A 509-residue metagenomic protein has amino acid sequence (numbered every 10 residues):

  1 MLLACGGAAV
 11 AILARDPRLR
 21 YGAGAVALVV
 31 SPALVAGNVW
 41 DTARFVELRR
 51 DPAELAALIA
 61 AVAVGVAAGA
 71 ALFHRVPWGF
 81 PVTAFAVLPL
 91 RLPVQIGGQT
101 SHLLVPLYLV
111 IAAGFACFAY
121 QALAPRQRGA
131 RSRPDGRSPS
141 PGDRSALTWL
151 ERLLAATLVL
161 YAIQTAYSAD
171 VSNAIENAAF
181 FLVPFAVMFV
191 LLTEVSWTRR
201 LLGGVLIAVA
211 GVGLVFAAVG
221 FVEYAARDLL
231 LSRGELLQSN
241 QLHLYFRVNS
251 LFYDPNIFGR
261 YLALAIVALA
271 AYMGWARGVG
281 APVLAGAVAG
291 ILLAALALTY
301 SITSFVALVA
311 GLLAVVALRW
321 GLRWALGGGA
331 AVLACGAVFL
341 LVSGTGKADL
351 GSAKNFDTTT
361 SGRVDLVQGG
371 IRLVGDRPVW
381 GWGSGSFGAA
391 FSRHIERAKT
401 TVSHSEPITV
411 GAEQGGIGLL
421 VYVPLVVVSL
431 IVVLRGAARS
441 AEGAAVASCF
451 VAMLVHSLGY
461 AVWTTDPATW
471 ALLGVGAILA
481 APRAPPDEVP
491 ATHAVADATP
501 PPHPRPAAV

Functional and structural regions predicted by a protein language model:
M1-A8, A14-L123, I163-Y167, M453-V455 (+1 more regions): N-terminal signal-anchor transmembrane segment
M1-V10, A27-N38, G65-A67, A112-F115 (+8 more regions): Alpha-helical transmembrane segments of multi-pass inner-membrane proteins
L2-A11, A33, A113-C117, G443-H456 (+1 more regions): Transmembrane alpha-helices of multi-pass inner-membrane enzymes
R20, V26, H74-P81, S138 (+2 more regions): Interfacial loop-to-transmembrane-helix boundary motif in multi-pass membrane proteins
A56-L58, Y108-L109, L150, L154-T157 (+2 more regions): Aromatic-anchored transmembrane helix interface
L72-F80, F118-R152, Y272-A287, R319-G328 (+2 more regions): Membrane-interface helix-loop-helix junctions at transmembrane boundaries of multi-pass membrane enzymes, predominantly
L230, S343-Q368, R372-D376, W380-Q414: Long extracytoplasmic/lumenal interhelical loops at the membrane interface of multi-pass membrane proteins
D254-N256, L293-L298, L366-I371, R377-W380 (+2 more regions): A conserved mid-to-late transmembrane alpha helix and its immediate loop/hinge that forms the functional core
